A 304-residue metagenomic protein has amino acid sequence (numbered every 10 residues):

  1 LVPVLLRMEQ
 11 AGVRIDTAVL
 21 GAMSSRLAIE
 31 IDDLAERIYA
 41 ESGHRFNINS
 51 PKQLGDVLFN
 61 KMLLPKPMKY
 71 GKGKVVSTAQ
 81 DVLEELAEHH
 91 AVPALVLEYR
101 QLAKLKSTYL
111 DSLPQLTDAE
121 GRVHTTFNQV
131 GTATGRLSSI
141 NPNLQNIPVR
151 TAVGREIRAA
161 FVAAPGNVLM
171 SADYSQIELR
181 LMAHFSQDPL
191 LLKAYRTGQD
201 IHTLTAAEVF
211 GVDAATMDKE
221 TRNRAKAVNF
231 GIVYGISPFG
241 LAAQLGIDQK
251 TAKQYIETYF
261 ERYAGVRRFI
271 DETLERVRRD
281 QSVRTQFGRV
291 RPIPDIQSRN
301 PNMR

Functional and structural regions predicted by a protein language model:
L1-A11, P51-K52, Y70, N141 (+1 more regions): Helical catalytic core of nucleic-acid polymerases
L1-V149, V168, S175-E178, T221 (+4 more regions): Conserved "right-hand" nucleotidyltransferase catalytic core of DNA-directed polymerases
V82, N302-R304: Short hinge/gating elements
